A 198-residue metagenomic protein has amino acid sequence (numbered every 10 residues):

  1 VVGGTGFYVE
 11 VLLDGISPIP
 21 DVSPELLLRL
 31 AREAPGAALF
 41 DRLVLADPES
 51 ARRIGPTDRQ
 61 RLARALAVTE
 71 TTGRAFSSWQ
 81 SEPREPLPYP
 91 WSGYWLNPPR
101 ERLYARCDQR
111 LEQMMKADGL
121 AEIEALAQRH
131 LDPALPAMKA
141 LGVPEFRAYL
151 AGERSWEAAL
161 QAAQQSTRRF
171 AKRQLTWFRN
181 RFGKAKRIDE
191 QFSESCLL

Functional and structural regions predicted by a protein language model:
V1-L198: Phosphate/pyrophosphate-binding catalytic cores of soluble transferases and nucleic-acid-acting enzymes
